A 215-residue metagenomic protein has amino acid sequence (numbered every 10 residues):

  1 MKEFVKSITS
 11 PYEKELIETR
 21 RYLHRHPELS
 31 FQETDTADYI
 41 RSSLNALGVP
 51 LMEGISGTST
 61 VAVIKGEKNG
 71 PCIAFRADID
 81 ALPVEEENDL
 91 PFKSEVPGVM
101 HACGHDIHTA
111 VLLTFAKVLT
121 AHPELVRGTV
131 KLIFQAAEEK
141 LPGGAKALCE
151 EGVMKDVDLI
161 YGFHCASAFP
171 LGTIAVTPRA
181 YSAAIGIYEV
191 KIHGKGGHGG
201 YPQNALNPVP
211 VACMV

Functional and structural regions predicted by a protein language model:
K2-H101, A110-V126: Acidic/His- and Gly-rich active-site-bordering loop/insert found across diverse amide/peptide-bond hydrolases
T60, L82, D89-M100, I107 (+1 more regions): Histidine/acidic-residue-rich, glycine-tolerant segments that coordinate divalent metal ions
